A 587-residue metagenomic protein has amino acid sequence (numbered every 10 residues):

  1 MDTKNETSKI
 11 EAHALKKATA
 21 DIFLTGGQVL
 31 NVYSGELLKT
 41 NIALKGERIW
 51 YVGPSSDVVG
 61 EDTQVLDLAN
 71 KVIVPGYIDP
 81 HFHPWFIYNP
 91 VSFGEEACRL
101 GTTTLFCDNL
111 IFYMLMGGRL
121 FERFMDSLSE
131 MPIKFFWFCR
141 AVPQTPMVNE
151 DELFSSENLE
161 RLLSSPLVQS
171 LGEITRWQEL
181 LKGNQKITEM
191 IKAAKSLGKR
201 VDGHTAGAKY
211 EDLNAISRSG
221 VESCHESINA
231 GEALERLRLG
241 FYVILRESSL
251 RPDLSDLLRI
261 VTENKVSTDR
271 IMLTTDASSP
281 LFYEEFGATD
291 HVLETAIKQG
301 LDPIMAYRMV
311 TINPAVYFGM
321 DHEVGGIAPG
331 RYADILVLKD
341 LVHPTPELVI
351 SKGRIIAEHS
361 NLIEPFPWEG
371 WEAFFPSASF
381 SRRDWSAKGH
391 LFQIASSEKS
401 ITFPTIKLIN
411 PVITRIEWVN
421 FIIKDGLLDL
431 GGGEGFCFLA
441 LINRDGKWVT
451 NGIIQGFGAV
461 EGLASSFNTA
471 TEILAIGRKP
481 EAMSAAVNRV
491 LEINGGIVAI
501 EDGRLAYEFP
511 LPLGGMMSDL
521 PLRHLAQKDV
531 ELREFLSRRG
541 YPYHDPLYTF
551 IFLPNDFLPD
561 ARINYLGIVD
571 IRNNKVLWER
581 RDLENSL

Functional and structural regions predicted by a protein language model:
M1-W50, C98-T104, E284-G300, I304-Y307 (+1 more regions): Active-site microenvironment of metallo-dependent hydrolases
K4-H13, G94-G198, A506-P510: Divalent-metal coordination cores built from histidine and acidic residues
A18-A20, G60-T63, L68-A69, I73-V74 (+12 more regions): Short coil/turn connectors at secondary-structure junctions
F23, G76-I78, L273, I476: Residue-level marker for buried hydrophobic side chains located in beta-strands that build the well-ordered beta-sheet
S55-S127, E481: Metal-associated gating/positioning segment near the N- to mid-region
H83, L110-F112, F138-T145, I174-W177 (+4 more regions): Active-site beta-loop-alpha junctions enriched in small/polar residues
A97, L128, A194-K195, I216 (+3 more regions): A generic structural signal for well-ordered alpha-helical segments
L153-G172, E179-L245, P252-L273, E284-K298 (+2 more regions): Histidine/acidic residue-rich metal-binding segments in metalloenzymes
